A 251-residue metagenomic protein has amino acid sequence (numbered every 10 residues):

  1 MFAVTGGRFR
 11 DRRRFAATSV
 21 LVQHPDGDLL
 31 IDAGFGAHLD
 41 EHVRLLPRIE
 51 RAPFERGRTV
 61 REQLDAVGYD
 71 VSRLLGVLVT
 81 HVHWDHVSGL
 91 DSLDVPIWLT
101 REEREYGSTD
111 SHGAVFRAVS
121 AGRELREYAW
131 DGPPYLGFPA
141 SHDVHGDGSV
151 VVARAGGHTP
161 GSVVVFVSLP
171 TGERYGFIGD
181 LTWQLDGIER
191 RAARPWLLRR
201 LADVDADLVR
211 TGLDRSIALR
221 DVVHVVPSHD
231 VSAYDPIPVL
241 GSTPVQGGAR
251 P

Functional and structural regions predicted by a protein language model:
M1-E62, V164-G179: Conserved beta-strand hairpin/beta-sheet module of binuclear metal-dependent hydrolase folds, prominently
T18-Q23, L29, H38, G132-P170: Core dinuclear metal-dependent hydrolase active-site scaffold
A33-G36, V82, E103, G157-T159 (+2 more regions): Active-site metal-binding loops of divalent metal-dependent hydrolases
R44-L99: Active-site metal-binding motif and surrounding structural segment of the metallo-beta-lactamase
E50-E62, T171-P251: Cap/insert and terminal regions of metallo-dependent hydrolase folds
A52-R73, R101-R154, L201-V222, R250: Metallo-beta-lactamase
V87-W98, E102, V239-P251: Short, low-complexity, polybasic intrinsically disordered segments
